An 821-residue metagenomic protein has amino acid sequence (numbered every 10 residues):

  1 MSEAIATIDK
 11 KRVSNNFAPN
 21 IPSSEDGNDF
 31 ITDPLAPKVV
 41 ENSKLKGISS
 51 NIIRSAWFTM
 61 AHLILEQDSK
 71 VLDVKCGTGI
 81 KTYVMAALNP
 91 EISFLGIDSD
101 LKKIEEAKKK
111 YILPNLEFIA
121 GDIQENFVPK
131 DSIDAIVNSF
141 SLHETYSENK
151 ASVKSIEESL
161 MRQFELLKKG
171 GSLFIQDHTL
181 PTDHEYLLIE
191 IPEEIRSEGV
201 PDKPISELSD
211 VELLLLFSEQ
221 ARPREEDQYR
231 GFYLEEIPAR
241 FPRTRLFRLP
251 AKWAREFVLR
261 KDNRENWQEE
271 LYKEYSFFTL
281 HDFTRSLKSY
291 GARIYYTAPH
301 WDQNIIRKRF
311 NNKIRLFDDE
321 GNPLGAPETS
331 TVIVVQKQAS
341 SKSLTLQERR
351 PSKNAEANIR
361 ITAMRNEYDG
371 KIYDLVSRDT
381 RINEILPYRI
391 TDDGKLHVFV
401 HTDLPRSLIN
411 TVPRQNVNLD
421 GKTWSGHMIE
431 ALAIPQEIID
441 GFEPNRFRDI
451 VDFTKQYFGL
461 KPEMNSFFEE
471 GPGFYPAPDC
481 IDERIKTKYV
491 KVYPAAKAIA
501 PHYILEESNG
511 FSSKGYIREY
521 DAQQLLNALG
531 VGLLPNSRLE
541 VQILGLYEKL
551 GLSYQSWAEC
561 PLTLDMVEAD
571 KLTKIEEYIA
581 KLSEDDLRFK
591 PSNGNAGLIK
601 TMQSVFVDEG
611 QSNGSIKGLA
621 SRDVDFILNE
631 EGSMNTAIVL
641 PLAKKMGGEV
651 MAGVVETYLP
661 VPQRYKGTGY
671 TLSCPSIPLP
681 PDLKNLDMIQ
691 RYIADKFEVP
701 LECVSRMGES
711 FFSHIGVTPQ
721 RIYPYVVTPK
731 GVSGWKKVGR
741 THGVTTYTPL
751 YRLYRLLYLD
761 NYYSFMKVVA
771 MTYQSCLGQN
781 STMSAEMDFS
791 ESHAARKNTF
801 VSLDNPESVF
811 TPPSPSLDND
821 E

Functional and structural regions predicted by a protein language model:
A6-T7, L346-S352, S425, D479-I485 (+8 more regions): Nudix hydrolase/Nudix homology domain
G47-D68: Conserved alpha-helix/loop element of class I SAM-dependent methyltransferases that forms part of the SAM/SAH-binding
T78-E125: Class I SAM-dependent methyltransferase SAM/SAH-binding core
K154-K169: A short glycine-rich, Lys/Arg-flanked "PGG" loop and its adjoining helix->strand segment in the class I
G170-D177: Conserved beta-strand signature within the Rossmann-like core of class I S-adenosyl-L-methionine
L187-V258: Conserved Class I S-adenosyl-L-methionine
N354-G394, P405-P413, S592-K645: Acidic, metal-coordinating catalytic segment for phosphate/diphosphate chemistry, firing primarily on the Nudix
L386, D393-V451, P472-P476, L628-M634 (+4 more regions): Conserved Nudix-box catalytic region and its N-terminal flanking loop in Nudix hydrolases and closely related
